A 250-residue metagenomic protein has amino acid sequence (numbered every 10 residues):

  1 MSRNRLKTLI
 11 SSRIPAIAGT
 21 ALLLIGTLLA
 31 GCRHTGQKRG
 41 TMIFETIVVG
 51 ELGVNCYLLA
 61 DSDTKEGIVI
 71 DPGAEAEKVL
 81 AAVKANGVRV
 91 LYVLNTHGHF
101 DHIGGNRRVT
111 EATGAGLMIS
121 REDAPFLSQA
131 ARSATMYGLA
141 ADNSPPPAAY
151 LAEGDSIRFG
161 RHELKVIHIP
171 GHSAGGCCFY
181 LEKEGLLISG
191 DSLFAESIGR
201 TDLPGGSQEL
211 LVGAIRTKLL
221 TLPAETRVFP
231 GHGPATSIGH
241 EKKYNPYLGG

Functional and structural regions predicted by a protein language model:
R3-A18: Bacterial N-terminal signal peptides that target proteins for export
A18-T27: Bacterial N-terminal signal peptides
R39-N86, C178-G190: Conserved beta-strand hairpin/beta-sheet module of binuclear metal-dependent hydrolase folds, prominently
T64, A74, F100, D123 (+4 more regions): Short, glycine/acidic-enriched loop or turn micro-motifs at the edges of active sites
A74-H162, K243-Y247: Active-site HxH/HxHxD metal-binding segment of metal-dependent hydrolases
V88, S133, H162-G250: Metallo-beta-lactamase
